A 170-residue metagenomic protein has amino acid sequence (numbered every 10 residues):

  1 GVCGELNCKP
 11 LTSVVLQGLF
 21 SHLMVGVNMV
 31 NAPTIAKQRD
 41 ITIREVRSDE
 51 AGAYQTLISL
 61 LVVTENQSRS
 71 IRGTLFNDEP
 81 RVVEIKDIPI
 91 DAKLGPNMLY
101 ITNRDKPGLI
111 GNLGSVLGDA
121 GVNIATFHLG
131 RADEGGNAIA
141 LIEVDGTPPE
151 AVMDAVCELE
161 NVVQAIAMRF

Functional and structural regions predicted by a protein language model:
G1-F170: A conserved regulatory-domain signal marking ACT and ACT-like small-molecule sensing domains and adjacent regulatory
